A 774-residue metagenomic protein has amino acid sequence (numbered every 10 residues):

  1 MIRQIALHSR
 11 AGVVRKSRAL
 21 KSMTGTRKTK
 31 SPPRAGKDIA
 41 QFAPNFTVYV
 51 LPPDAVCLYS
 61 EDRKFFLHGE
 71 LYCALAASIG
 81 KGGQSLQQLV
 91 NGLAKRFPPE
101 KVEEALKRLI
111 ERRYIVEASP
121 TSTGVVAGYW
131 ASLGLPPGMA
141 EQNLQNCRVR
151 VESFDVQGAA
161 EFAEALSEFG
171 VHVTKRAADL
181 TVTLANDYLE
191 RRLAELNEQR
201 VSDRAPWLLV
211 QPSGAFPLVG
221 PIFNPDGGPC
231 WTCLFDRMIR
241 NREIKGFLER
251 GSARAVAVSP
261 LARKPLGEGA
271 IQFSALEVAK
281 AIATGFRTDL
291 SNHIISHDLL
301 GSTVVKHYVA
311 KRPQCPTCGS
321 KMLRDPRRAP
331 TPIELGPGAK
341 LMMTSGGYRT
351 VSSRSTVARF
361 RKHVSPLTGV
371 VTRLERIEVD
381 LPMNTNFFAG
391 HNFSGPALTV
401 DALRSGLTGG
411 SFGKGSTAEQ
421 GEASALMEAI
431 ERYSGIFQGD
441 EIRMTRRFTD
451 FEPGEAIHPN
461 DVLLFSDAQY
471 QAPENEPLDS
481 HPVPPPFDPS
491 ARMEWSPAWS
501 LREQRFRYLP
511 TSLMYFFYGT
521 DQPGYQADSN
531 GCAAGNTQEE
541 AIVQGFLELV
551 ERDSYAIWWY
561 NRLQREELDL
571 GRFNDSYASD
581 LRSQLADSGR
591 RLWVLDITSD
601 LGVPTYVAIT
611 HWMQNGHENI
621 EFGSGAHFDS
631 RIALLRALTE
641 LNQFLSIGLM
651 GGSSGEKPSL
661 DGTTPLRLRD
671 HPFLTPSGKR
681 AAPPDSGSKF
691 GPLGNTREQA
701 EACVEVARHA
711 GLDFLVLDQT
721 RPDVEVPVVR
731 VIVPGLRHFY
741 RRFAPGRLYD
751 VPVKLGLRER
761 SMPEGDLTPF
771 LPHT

Functional and structural regions predicted by a protein language model:
I2-K28, D54, S60-H172, L209 (+3 more regions): Long, charge-rich, low-complexity alpha-helical segments
I5-A6, L20-L71, T331, V370-V371 (+4 more regions): Long terminal accessory regions outside catalytic cores
T24, F154, F162-A165, F169 (+4 more regions): E1/E1-like adenylate-forming module used to activate ubiquitin-like modifiers and sulfur-carrier proteins
D54-S60, H293-H297, F387-A389, S496-A498 (+1 more regions): Short polybasic amphipathic segments
R108, T303-T774: Helix-biased "structured C-terminal domain" signature
V173, P206-L208, L592, F714: Hydrophobic beta-strand scaffold residues
L208-Q211, S291-S296, V716: A structural signal for short, well-ordered beta-strand segments and their strand-loop junctions that often border
